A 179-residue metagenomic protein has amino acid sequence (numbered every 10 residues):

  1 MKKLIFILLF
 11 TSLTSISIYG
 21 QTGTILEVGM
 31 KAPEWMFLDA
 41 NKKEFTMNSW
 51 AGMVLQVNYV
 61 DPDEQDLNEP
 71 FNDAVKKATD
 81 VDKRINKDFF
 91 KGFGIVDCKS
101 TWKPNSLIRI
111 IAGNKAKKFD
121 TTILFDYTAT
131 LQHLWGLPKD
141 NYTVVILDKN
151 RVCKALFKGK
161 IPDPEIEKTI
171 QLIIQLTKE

Functional and structural regions predicted by a protein language model:
L4-T14: Sec-dependent N-terminal signal peptides
I16-G20: Sec/Tat signal peptide C-region and signal peptidase I cleavage site
Q21-F45, D66-F71: N-terminal "domain-start" segment that seeds a small globular fold
T46-F71: Short active-site neighborhood of thiol/selenol oxidoreductases, capturing the structured segment around
G52-L55, N86-K91, F119-T121, N141-Y142 (+1 more regions): Loop/turn elements at helix/coil->beta-strand transitions in domains of secreted/extracellular proteins
E64-K115: Structural microenvironment flanking redox-active thiols in thiol-disulfide oxidoreductases
K91-I95, S106-D140: Short, internal strand/loop/helix patches that form the active-site neighborhood or redox-interaction surface
D140-E179: Thiol-/selenol-based redox modules, centered on thioredoxin-like and closely related oxidoreductase domains
